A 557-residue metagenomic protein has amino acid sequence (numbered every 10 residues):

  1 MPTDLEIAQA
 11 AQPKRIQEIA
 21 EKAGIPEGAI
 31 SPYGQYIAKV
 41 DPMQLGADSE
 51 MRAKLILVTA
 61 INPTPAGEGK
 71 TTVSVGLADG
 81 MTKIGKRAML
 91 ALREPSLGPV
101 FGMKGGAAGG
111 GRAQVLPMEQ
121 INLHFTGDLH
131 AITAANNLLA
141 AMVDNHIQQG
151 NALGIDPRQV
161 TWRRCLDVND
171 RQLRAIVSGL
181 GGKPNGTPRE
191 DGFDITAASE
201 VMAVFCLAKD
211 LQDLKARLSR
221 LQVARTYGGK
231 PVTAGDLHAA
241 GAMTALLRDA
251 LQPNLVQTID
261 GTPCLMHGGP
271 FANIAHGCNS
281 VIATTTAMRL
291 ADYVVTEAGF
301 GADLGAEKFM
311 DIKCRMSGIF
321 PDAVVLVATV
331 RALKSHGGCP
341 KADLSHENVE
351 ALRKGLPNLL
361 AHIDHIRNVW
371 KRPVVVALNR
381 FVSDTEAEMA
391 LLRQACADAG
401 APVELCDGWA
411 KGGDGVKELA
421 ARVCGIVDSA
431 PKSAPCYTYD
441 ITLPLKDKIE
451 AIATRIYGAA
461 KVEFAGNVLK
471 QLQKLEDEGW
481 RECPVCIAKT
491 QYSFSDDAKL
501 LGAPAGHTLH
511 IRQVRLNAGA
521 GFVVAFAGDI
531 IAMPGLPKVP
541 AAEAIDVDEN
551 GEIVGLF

Functional and structural regions predicted by a protein language model:
M1-F557: Flexible phosphate-sensing "switch/lid" loops adjacent to ATP/NTP-binding sites across phosphate-transfer
